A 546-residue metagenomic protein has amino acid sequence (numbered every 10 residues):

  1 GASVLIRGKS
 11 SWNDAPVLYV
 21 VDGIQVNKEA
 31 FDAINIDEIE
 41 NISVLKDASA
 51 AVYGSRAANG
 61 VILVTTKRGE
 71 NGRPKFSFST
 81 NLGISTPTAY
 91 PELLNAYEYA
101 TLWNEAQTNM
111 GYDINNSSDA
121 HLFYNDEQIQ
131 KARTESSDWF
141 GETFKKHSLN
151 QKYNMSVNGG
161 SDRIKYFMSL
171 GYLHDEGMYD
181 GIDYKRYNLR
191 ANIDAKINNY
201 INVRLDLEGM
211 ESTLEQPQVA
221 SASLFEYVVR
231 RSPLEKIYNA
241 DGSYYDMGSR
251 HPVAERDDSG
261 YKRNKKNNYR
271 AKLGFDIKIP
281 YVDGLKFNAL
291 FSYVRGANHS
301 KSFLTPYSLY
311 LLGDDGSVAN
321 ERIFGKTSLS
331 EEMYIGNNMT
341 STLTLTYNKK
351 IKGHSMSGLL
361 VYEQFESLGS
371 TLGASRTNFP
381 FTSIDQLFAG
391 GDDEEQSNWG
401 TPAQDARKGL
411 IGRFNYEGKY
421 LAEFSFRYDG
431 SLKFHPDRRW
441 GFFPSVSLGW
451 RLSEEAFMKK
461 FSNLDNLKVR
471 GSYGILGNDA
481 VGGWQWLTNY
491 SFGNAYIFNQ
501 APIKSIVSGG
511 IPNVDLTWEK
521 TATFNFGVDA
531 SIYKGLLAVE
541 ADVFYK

Functional and structural regions predicted by a protein language model:
G1, D32-D37, G54-A58, I182-K185 (+2 more regions): Short, glycine-/polar-rich solvent-exposed loops and beta-turns at beta-strand/coil boundaries
G1-A2, S11-N13, V17, G60 (+2 more regions): Residues embedded in well-ordered regular secondary structure
I6-S10, V21, K46, T66-R68 (+7 more regions): Flexible glycine-/small-residue-rich
P16, R186, N192-I201, L205-E211 (+4 more regions): Extracellular/periplasmic, surface-exposed regions of secreted and cell-surface proteins
V17, D22-S49: Short acidic/polar hinge/loop motifs at secondary-structure boundaries that mediate gating or recognition
K28-E29, A51-V52, E176-D180, S431-P436 (+1 more regions): A generic structural signal for short coil/turn motifs at secondary-structure boundaries
L45-A48, Y53-N59, T65-R68: Periplasmic N-terminal soluble interaction domains immediately after the signal peptide in Gram-negative
